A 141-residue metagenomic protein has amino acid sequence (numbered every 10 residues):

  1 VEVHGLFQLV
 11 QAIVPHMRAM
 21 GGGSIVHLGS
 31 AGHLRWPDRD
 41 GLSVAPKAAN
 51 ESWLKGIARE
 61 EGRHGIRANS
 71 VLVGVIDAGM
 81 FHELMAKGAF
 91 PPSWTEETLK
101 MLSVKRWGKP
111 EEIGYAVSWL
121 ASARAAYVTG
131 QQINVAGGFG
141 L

Functional and structural regions predicted by a protein language model:
V10-Q11, K55: A short, exposed helix-loop element centered on a Lys and neighboring polar residues
P15, R59-E60, A126: Alpha-helical segment proximal to the catalytic Tyr-Lys
V26-A49, L54-R63, V75-I76: Catalytic loop of short-chain dehydrogenase/reductase
R35, S118, T129-L141: Short C-terminal tail/terminal secondary-structure segment of NAD(P)H-dependent dehydrogenase/reductase domains
G62, R67, V128-G130: Short, small/polar-rich loop/turn modules that mediate ligand/substrate recognition or access, typified
R63, V75-M101: A glycine/serine/threonine-rich, flexible loop-to-helix segment that serves as the NAD(P) cofactor-binding "lid"
L102-I113: A conserved structural motif in NAD(P)-dependent oxidoreductases
